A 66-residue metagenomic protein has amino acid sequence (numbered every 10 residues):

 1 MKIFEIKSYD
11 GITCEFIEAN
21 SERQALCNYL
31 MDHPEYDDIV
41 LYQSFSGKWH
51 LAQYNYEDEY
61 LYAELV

Functional and structural regions predicted by a protein language model:
M1-I12: Short aromatic-glycine-(Arg/Gly/Cys) micro-motifs in beta-strand/loop hairpins
K7, N20, Q43-F45: Intrinsically disordered, low-complexity segments enriched in Ser/Pro/Gly/Ala and basic residues
G11-S21: A short, exposed loop/beta-hairpin motif centered on an aromatic-Gly-Thr core
A25-L26: Short amphipathic, charge-patterned alpha-helical segments
D32-V66: Short, mixed-charge low-complexity intrinsically disordered segments
